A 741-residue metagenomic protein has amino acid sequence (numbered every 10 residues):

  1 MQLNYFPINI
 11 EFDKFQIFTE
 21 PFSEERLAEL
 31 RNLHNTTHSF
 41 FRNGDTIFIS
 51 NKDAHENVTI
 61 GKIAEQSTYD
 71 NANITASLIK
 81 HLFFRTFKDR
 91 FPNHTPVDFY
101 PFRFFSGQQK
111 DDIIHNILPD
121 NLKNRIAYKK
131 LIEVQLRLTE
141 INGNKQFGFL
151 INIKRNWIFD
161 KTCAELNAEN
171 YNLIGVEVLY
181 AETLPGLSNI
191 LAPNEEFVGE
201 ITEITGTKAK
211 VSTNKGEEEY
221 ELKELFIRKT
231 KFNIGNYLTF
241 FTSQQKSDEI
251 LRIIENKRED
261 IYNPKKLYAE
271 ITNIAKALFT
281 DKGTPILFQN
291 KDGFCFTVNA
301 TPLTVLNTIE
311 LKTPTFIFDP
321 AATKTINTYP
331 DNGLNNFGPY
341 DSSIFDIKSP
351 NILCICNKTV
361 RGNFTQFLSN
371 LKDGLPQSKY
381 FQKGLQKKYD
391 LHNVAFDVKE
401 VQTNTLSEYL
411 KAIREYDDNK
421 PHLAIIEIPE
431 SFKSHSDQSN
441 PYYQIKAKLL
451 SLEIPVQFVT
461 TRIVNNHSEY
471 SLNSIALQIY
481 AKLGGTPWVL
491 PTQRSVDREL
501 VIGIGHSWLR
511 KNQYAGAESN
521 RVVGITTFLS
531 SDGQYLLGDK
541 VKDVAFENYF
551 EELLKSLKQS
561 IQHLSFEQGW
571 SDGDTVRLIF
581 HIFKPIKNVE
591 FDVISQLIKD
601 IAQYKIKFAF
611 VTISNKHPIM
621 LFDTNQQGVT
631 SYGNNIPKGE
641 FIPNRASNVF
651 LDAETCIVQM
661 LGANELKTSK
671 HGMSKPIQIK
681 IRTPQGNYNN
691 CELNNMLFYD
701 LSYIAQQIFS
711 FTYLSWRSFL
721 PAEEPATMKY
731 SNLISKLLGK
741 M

Functional and structural regions predicted by a protein language model:
M1-E196, T213-E217, K383-G384, K399-N404 (+3 more regions): Long, contiguous domain-sized segments
N4-S23, L27-L30, V176-Q457, T461 (+1 more regions): Extended, highly charged clamp/arch subdomains and adjacent linkers that form or line substrate-binding channels
